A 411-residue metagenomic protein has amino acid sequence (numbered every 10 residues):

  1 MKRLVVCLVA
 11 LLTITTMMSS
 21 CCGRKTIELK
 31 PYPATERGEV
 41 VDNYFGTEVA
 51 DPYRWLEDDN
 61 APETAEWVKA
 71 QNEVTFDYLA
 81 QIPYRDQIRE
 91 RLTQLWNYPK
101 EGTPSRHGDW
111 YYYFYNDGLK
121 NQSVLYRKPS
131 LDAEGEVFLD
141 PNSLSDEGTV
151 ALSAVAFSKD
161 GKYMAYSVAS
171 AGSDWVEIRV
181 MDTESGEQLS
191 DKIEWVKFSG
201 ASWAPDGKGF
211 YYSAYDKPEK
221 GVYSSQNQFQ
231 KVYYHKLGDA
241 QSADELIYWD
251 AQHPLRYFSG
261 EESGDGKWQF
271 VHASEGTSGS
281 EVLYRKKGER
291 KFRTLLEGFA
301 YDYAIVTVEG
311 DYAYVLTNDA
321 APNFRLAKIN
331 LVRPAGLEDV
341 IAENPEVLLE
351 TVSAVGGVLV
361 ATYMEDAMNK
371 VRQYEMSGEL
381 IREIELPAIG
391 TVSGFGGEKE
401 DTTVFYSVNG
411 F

Functional and structural regions predicted by a protein language model:
M1-L8: Bacterial N-terminal signal peptides that target proteins for export
L8-T15: Alpha-helical transmembrane segments
T15-T16, T64: Residues in and immediately flanking transmembrane alpha helices
M17-C21: C-terminal motif of bacterial Sec signal peptides marking the signal peptidase cleavage site
C22-E28: Bacterial lipoprotein signal-peptidase II cleavage site
Y32-G46: Acidic, low-complexity proline/glycine-rich segments
A34, T47-W110, F114-V137, P141-F411: Peripheral, non-catalytic segments that deliver or gate enzyme domains
